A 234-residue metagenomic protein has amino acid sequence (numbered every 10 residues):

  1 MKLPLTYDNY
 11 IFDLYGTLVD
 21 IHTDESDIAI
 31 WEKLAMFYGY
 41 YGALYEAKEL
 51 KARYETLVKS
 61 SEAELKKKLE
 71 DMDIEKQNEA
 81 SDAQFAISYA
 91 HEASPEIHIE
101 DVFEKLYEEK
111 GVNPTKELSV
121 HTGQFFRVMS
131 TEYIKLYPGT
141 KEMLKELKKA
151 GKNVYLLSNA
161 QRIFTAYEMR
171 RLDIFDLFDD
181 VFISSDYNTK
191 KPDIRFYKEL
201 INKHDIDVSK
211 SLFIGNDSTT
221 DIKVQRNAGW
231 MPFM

Functional and structural regions predicted by a protein language model:
M1-R53: Active-site neighborhood of HAD-like aspartate-dependent phosphohydrolases
L3-L5, K149-K152, K203-K210: Glycine-rich phosphate-binding loop signature in dinucleotide/nucleotide-binding domains
L34-F37, Y41, Y45-F125: A metal-dependent, Asp-based hydrolase signature
P114-T115, K141-E146, D193, Y197 (+1 more regions): Short glycine/proline-centered loop/turn elements that form peptide/ligand docking sites
E117-L136, T140-R170, F182-S184: Substrate-recognition element of Asp-dependent hydrolases with the DxDx(T/V) motif
F175-D179, D207: Conserved H-loop
K190-T219: Conserved Lys-Pro-Asp/Glu-containing loop-to-beta segment of HAD-superfamily phosphomonoesterases, centered on
K210-M234: Acidic, Mg2+-coordinating phosphoryl-transfer loop and its flanking beta/alpha structural elements, shared across
